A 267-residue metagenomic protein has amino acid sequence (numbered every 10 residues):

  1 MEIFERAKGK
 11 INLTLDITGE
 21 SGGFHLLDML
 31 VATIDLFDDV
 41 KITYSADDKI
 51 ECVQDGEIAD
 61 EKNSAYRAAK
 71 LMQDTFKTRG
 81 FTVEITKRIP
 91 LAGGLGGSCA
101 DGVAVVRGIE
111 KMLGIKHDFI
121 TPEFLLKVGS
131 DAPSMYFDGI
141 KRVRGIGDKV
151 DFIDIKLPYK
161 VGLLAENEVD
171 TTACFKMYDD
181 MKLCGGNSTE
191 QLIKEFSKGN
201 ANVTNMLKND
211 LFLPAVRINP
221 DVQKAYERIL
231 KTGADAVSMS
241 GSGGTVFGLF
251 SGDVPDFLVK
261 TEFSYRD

Functional and structural regions predicted by a protein language model:
M1-G93, E110-K116, I155-P158, A165-N167: ATP-binding N-lobe of GHMP and related small-molecule kinases
L13, V40-I42, A65, S98 (+5 more regions): Residue-level signal for inorganic ion chemistry
L15, D38-I42, D131-Y136, K141 (+2 more regions): Short beta-strand scaffold segments in enzyme catalytic cores
A32-T33, L126-K127, S134-Y136, F152-L157 (+1 more regions): Solvent-exposed alpha-helices and their adjacent loops that cap or buttress functional pockets in soluble metabolic
A46-A59, V105, L126, G199-K208: Short, basic/glycine-rich phosphate-binding loops at helix/coil junctions that contact nucleotide phosphates
I50, F137, R142-A236, G252-D253 (+2 more regions): Conserved, helical-rich catalytic subdomain that frames metal- and/or nucleotide-binding sites in enzyme alpha/beta
T86-K111, S130, A236-F247: Glycine/serine-rich anion-binding loops at beta->alpha junctions that coordinate negatively charged ligand groups
V106-R142: Contiguous, small/hydrophobic- and glycine-enriched helical/loop subdomains that border and often "cap" functional
